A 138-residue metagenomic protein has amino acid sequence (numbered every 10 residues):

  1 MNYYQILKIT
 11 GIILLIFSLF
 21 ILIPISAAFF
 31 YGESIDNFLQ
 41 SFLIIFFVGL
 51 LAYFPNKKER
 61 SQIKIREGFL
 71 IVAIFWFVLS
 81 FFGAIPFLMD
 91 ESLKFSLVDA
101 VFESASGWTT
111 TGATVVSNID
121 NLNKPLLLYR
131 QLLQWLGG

Functional and structural regions predicted by a protein language model:
M1-G138: Membrane-proximal intracellular helices of multi-pass ion channels
